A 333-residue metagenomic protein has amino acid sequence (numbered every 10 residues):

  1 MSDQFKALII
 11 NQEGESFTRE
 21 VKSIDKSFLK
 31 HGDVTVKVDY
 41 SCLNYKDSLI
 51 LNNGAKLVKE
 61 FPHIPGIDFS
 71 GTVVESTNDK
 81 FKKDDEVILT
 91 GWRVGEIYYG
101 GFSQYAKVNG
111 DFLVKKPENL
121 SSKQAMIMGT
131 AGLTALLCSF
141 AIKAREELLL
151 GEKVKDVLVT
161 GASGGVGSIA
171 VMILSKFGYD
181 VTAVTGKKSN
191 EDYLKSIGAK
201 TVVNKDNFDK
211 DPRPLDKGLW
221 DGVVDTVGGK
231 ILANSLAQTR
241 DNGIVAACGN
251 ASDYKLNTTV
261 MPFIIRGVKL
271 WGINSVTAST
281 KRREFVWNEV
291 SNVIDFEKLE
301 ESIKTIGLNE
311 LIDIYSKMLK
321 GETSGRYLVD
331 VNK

Functional and structural regions predicted by a protein language model:
D3, K281-K333: C-terminal hydrophobic helical "lid"/dimerization subdomain of Rossmann-like NAD(P)H-dependent oxidoreductases
S27-C42, G54-V94: Glycine-rich beta-strand-centered segment in the early N-terminal region that forms part of a ligand/cofactor-binding
D85-E86, Y105, K176, I244: Residue-level marker of beta-strand positions
G95-G110: A structural motif shared across PLP-dependent enzymes of the aminotransferase-like
M126-K205: Mid-domain Rossmann-like dinucleotide-binding core that forms the NAD(H)/NADP(H) cofactor-binding site
F208-G218: Short amphipathic alpha-helix with an adjacent loop that forms part of the alpha/beta core around
D221-V224, A246: N-terminal Rossmann-like NAD(P) cofactor-binding module of classical short-chain dehydrogenase/reductase
K230-F296, V331-K333: Glycine-rich phosphate-binding loop and adjacent beta-alpha segment of Rossmann(oid) nucleotide-cofactor-binding
